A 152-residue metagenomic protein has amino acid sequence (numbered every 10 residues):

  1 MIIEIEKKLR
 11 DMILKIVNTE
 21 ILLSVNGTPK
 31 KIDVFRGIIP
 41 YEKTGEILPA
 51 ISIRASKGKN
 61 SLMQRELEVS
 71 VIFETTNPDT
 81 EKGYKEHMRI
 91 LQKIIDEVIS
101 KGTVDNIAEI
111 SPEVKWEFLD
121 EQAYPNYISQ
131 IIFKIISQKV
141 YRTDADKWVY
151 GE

Functional and structural regions predicted by a protein language model:
M1-D11, S56-Q64, D105-E152: Short, charged interaction patches at domain edges and termini
M1-L62, K147-E152: Small/polar-rich, solvent-exposed N-terminal microdomains that initiate assembly or binding
K7-N18, F73-M88: N-terminal short leaders/motifs
I21-N26, E81, K85, I128: Acidic Ser/Thr/Pro-rich low-complexity disordered segments that often serve as glycosylated linkers/stalks around
L48-A50, E66-S70, I128-I132: Broad gene-expression machinery/nucleic-acid interaction feature
I53-D79: Active-site-adjacent structural patch at catalytic or cofactor/ligand-binding sites
K82-D105: Short, hydrophobic/π-rich interface segment
